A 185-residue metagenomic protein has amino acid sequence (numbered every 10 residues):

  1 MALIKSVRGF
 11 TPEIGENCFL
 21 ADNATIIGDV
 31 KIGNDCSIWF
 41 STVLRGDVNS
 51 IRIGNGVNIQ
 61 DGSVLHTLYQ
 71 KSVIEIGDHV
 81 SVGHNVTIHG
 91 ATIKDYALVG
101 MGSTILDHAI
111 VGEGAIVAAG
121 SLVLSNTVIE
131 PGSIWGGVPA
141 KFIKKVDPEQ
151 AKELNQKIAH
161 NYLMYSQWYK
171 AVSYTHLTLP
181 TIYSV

Functional and structural regions predicted by a protein language model:
M1-E13, D47, I53-N55, D61-V64 (+3 more regions): Glycine-rich hexapeptide-repeat left-handed beta-helix
F19, F40, Y162-Y165, Y169 (+1 more regions): Aromatic side chains
F19-R52, G56-N58, G62-L68: A positional/architectural concept
S81: Short proline/glycine- and basic residue-enriched helix-capping loop/turn segments at helix->loop/beta transitions
H176-V185: Single conserved hydrophobic/aromatic residue that forms the stacking wall/gate of nucleotide- or nucleobase-binding
